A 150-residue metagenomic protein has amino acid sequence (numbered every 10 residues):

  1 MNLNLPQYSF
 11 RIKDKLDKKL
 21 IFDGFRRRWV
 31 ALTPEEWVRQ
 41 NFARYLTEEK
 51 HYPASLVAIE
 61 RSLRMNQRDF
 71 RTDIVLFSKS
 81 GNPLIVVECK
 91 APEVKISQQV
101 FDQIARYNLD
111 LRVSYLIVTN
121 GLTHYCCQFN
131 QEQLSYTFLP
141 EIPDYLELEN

Functional and structural regions predicted by a protein language model:
M1-Y115, L122-N150: A short, conserved, highly charged catalytic patch centered on acidic carboxylates
